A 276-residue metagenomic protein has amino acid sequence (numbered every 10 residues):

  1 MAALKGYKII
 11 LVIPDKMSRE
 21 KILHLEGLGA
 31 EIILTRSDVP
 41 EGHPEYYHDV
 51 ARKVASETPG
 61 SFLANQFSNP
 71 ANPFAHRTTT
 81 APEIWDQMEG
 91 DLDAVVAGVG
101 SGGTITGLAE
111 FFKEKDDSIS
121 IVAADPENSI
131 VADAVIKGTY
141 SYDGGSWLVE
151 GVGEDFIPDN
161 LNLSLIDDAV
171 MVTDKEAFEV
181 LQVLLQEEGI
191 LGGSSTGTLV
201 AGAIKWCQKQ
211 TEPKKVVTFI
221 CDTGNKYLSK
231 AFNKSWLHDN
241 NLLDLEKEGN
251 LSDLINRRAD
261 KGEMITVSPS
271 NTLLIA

Functional and structural regions predicted by a protein language model:
M1-D15, D91-T104, I190, S195 (+1 more regions): A short, small-residue-rich loop immediately preceding and capping a beta-strand
M1-K8, E26-G27, G107-D116, A201-T211: Alpha-helix C-terminal capping segments
M1-V54, E127, V131-Y140, I157-D159 (+1 more regions): Active-site-proximal loop->helix
H48, G60, E114-S194, A231-N256 (+1 more regions): Active-site/ligand-binding loops adjacent to catalytic centers
T58-V99, L108, L161-L163, D167 (+1 more regions): Active-site/ligand-binding-proximal alpha/beta "capping" segment
S68-A71, G100-G103, D125-I130, L148 (+4 more regions): Glycine-rich beta-alpha junction loops
I204-F219, S229-L237: Catalytic phosphate/nucleotide-handling subdomain of diverse soluble enzymes
I265-A276: The conserved cystathionine-beta-synthase
